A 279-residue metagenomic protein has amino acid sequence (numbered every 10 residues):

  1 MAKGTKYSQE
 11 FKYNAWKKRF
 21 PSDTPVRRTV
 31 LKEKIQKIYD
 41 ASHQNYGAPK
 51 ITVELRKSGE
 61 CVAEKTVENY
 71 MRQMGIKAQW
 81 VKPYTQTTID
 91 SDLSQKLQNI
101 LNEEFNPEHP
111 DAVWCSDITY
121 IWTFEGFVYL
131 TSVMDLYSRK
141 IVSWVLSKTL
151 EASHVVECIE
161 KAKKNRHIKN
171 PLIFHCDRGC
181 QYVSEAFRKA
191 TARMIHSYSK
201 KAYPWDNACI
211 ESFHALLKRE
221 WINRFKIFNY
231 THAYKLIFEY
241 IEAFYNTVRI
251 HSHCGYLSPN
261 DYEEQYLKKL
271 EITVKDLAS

Functional and structural regions predicted by a protein language model:
M1-N14, K18-V30, K34-K37, A41 (+1 more regions): Residue-centric detector for conserved, function-critical "anchor" positions in compact interaction modules
Y13-A15, I35, I51, V67 (+13 more regions): Mobile genetic element proteins and their domesticated derivatives, centered on retroelements and DNA transposons
D23-T66: A short, amphipathic alpha-helix used for macromolecular contacts
C61-S132, H154-C158, N165-P171, K275: Mobile-element integrase/transposase regions, centering on the N-terminal DNA-binding/Zn-coordinating module
A78-Q86, I173-R178, A192-C209, F225-Y230: RNase H-like polynucleotidyl transferase catalytic core
D90-S91, C176-R178, S184-F187, Y198-K218 (+2 more regions): RNase H-like two-metal-ion nuclease catalytic core shared by retroviral integrases and related mobile-element nucleases
D135-L136, L146-E151: A short acidic/small-residue loop/turn micro-motif
L216-S279: C-terminal domain-tail junction helix/linker
